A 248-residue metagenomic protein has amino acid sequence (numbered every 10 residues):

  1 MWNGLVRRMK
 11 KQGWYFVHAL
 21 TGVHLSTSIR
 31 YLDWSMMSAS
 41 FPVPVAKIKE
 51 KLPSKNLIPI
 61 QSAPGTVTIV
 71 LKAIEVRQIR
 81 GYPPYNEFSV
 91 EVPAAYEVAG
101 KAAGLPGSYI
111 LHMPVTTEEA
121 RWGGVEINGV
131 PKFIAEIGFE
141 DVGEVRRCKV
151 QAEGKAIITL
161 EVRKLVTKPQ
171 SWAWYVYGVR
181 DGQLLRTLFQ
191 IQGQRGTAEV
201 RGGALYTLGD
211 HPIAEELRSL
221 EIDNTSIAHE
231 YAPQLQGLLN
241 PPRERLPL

Functional and structural regions predicted by a protein language model:
M1-R7, G13-G22, G123-L248: Interaction-surface and assembly-scaffold signal
V6-K10, L71, E75: Hydrophobic alpha-helical segments with strong N-terminal bias
R8-G13, I60-T66, E119-R121: N-terminal start-of-chain detector that recognizes signal peptides and the immediate post-cleavage beginning
Y15, Y31, Y82-Y85, Y96 (+4 more regions): Sequence-level detector for tyrosine residue identity
G22-V70: N-terminal ordered "arm"
S35, V45, P53-L57, T117-E119 (+2 more regions): Short, structured coil/loop segments at alpha-helix boundaries
I74-I157: Aromatic- and glycine-enriched beta-alpha-beta binding-site module
